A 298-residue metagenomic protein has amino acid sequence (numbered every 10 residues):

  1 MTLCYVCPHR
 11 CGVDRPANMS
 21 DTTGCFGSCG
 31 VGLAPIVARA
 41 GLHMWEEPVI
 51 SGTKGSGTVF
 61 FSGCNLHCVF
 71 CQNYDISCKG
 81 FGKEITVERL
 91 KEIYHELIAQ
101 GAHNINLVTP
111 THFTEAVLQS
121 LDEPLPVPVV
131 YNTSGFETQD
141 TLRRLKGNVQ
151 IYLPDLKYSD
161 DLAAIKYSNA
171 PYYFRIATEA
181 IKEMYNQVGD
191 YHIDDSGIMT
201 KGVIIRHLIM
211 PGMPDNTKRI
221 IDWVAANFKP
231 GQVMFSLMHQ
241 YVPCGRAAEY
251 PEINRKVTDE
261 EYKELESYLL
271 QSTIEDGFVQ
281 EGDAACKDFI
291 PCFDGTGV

Functional and structural regions predicted by a protein language model:
M1-N65, V69, N73-C78, C292-T296: N-terminal [4Fe-4S]-dependent radical SAM core
M1-T23, D190-V298: Auxiliary Fe-S-binding modules of radical SAM enzymes
S62, H67-Q100, N106: Glycine-rich active-site/cofactor-binding loop and its immediate structural neighborhood
F81, L162, K287: Glycine/Thr-rich phosphate-binding loops of Rossmann-like dinucleotide-binding domains
K83, V87, A170, F174 (+1 more regions): Flexible, glycine- and charge-enriched loops at secondary-structure boundaries
T86, H112-F113, D283-A285: Positions that flank functional sites
E92-P251: Conserved AdoMet/S-adenosylmethionine-binding subsite of the radical SAM
